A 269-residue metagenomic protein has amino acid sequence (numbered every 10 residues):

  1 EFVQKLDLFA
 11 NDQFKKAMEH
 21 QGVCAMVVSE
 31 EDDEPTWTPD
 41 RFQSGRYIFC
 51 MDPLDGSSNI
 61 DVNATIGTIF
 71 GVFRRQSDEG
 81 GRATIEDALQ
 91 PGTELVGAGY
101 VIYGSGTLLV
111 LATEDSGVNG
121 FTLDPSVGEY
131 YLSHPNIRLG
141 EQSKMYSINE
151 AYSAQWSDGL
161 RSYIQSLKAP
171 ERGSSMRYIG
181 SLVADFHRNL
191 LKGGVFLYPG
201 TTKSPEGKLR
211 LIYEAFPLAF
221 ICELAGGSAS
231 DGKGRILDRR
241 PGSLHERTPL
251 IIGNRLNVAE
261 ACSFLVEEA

Functional and structural regions predicted by a protein language model:
E1-K5: Short beta-strand-loop/turn "lid" adjacent to the catalytic site in phosphate-handling enzymes
L8-A269: IMPase-like, lithium-sensitive Mg2+-dependent phosphomonoesterase catalytic core
